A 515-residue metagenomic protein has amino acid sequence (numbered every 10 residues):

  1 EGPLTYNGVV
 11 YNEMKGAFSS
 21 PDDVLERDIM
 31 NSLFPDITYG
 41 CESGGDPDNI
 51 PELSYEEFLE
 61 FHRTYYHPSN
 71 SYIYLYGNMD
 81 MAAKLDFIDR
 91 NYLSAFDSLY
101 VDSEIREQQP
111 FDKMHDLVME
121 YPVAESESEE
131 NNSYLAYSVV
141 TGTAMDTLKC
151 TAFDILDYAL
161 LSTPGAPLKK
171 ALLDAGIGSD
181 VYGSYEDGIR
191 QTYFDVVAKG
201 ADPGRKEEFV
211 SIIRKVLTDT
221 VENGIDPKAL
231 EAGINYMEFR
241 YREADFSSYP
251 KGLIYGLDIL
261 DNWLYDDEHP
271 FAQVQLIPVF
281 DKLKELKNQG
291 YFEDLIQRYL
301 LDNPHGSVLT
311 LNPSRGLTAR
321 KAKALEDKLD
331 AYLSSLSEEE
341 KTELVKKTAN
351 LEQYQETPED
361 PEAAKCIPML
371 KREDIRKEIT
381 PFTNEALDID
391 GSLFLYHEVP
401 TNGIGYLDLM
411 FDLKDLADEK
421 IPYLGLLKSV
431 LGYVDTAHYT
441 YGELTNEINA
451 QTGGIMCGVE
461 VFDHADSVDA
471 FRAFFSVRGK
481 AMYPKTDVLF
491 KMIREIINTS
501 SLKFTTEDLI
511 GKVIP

Functional and structural regions predicted by a protein language model:
E1, D23-D48, N70-Y76, N132-G142 (+5 more regions): M16 family metallopeptidases and their MPP-like homologs
G45-S71: A conserved hydrophobic secondary-structure block that centers on an alpha-helix together with its immediately flanking
E56-E57, A82-L85, D89, D97-R106 (+2 more regions): A structural signal for the main folded, soluble domain(s) of proteins
L59, H115-A124, G142, D180-G183 (+2 more regions): Glycine-rich, charged/polar anion/phosphate-binding loops that engage phosphate groups from diverse ligands
Y72-N132, N223-D226, A244, L329-L333 (+1 more regions): An aromatic/glycine/proline-enriched structural segment found at the starts of mature extracellular/organellar domains
G77, G233-D390, F394-E398: C-terminal regions of mature proteins
